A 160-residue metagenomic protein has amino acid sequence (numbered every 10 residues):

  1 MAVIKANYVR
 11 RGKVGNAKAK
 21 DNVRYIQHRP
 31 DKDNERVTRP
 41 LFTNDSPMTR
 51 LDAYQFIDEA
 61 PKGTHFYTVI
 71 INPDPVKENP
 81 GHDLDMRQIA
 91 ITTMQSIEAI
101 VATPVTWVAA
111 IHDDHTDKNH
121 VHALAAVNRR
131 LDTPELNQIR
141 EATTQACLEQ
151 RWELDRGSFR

Functional and structural regions predicted by a protein language model:
M1-R160: N-terminal nicking endonuclease/strand-transfer module with a His-rich metal-binding environment and a catalytic Tyr
